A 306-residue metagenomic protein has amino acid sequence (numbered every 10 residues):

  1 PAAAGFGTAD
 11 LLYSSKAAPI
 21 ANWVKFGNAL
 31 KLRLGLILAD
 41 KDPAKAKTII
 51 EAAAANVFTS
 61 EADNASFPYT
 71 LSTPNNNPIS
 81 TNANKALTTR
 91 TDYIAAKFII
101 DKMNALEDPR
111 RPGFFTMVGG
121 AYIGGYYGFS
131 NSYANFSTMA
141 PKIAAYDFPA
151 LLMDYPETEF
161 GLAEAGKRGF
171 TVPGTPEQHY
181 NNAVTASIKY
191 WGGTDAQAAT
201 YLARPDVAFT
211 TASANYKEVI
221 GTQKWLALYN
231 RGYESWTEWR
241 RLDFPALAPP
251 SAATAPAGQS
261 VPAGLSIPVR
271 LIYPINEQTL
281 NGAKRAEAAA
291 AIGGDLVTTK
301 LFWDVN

Functional and structural regions predicted by a protein language model:
P1-G193, T210-K217: Structured, solvent-exposed acidic/aromatic patches
I188-N306: C-terminal functional modules
